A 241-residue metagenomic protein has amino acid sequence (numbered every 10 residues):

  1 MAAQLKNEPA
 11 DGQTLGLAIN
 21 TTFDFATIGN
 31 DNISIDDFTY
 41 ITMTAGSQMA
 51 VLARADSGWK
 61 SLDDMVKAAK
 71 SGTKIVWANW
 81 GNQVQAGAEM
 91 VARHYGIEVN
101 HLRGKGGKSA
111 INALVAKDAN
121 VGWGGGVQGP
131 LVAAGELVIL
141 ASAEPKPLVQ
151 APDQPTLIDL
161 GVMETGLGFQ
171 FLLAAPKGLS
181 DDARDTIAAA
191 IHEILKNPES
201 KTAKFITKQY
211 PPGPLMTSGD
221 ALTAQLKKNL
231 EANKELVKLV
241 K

Functional and structural regions predicted by a protein language model:
M1, Q83, L102-V115, G125-V127 (+1 more regions): Short helix-initiation/N-cap motifs at beta->coil->alpha
Q4-T14, A26-S109, L157, Q170-F205: Hinge/capping helix and adjacent helix->loop/strand transition within the periplasmic-binding protein
N7-A18, T73-I75, I97, V115-G124 (+2 more regions): Alpha-to-beta junction loops
N20-D31, Q85, E89-H94, N120-Q154: A ligand-binding cleft/hinge motif common to bilobed small-molecule-binding domains
Q128-K204, Q225-E231: C-terminal lobe and pocket-closing loops of periplasmic/extracytoplasmic Venus-flytrap solute-binding proteins
I194, A203-M216, L239-K241: C-terminal capping/gating helix-and-loop segments adjacent to ligand/active sites or protein-protein/ligand interfaces
T217-K241: Extracellular/periplasmic bilobal clamshell ligand-binding domains
